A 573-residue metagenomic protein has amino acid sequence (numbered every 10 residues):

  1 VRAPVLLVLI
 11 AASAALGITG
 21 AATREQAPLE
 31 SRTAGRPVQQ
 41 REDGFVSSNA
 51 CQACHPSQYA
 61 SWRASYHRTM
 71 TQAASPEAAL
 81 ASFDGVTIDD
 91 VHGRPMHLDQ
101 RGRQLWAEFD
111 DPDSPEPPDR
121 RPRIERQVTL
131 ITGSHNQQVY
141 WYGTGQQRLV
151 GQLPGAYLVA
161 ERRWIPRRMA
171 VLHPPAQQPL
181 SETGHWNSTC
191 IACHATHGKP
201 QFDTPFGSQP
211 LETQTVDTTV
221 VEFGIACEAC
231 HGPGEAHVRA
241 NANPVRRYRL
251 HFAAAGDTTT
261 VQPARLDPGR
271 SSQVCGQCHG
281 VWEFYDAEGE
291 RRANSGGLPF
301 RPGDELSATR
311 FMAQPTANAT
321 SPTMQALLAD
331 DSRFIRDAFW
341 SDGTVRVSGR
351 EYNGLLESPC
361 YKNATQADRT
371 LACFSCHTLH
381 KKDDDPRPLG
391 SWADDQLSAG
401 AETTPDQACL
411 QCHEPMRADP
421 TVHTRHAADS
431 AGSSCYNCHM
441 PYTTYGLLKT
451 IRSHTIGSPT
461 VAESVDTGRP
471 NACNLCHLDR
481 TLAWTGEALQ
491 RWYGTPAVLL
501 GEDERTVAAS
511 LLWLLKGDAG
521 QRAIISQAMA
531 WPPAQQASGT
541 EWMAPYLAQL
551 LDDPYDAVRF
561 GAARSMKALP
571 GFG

Functional and structural regions predicted by a protein language model:
V1-L9: N-terminal Sec-pathway targeting helices
A12-R32: Bacterial Sec-dependent signal peptides at the C-terminal "C-region" and cleavage site
E25-E42, N49, S57-G133, V139-W141 (+3 more regions): Primarily the internal scaffold of c-type cytochrome electron-transfer domains, especially repeated/multiheme c-type
A170-L172, T183-T189: A gly/proline- and charged-residue-enriched helix-loop-helix capping module
D503-L511, A537-L550, G571-G573: Amphipathic alpha-helical scaffolding segments comprising HEAT/armadillo-like alpha-solenoid repeats
G520-Q521, W542, A557: Structural detector for tandem alpha-solenoid helical repeats, activating at a conserved register within the helical
A528-W531, R564-A568: Core register positions within helices of long alpha-helical scaffolds
D552-V558: Short coil/turn segments at helix-helix junctions and helix-capping linkers within large alpha-helical proteins
